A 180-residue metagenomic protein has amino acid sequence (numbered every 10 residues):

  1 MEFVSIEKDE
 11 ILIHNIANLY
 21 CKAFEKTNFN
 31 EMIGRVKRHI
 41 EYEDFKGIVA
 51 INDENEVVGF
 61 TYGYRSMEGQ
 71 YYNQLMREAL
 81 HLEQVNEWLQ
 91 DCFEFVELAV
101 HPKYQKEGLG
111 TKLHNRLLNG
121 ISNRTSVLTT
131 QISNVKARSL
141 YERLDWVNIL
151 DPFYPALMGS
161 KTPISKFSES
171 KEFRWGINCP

Functional and structural regions predicted by a protein language model:
M1-G34, G47-V58, Y62-R65, C179: Short amphipathic alpha-helix that is part of the acyltransferase structural core
R38-E43: Short loop/turn motifs at secondary-structure junctions and domain boundaries
F45-V49, F60, C92, E97 (+1 more regions): Short hydrophobic/aromatic beta-strand element in the GNAT-like acyltransferase core that lines or flanks the acyl-donor
I51-D53, S165-E169: Active-site beta-strand termini and strand-to-loop segments that position acidic
Y62-E97: Conserved acyl-donor/pantetheine-binding loop and adjacent beta-alpha core of acyl/acetyltransferases and related
E97-P102, K106-N119, S139-R143: Conserved acetyl-CoA-binding loop-helix of GNAT-fold acetyltransferases
T111, I132-L157: Conserved active-site alpha-helix within GNAT-family acetyltransferase domains
G120-I132: Conserved GNAT acetyl-CoA-binding A-motif
